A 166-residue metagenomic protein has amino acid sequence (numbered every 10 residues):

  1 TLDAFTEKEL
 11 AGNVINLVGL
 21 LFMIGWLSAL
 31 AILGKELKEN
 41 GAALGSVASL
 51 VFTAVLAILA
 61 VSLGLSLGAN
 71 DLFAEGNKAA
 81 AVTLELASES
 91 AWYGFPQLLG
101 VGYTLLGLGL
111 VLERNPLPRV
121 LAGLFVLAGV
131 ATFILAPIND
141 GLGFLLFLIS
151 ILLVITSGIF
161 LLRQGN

Functional and structural regions predicted by a protein language model:
T1-N166: Hydrophobic, aromatic-enriched alpha-helical segments typical of multi-pass transmembrane helices
